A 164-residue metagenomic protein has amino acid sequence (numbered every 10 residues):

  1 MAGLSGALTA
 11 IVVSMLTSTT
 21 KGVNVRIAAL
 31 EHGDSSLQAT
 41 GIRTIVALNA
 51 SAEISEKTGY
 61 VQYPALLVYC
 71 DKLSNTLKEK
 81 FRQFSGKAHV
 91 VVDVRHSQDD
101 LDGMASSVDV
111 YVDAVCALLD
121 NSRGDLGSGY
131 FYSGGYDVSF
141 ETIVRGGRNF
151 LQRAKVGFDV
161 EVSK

Functional and structural regions predicted by a protein language model:
M1-K80: Small/polar-rich, solvent-exposed N-terminal microdomains that initiate assembly or binding
A2-G6, D102, S106, G146: Charge-dense, low-complexity intrinsically disordered segments
N24-L30, D34, A65, S106-K164: Acidic-leaning, charged glycine-interspersed low-complexity segments
S55, N75-R82, S139-R148: Catalytic micro-motifs at enzyme active sites that drive phosphoryl/nucleotidyl and oxygen chemistry
C70-S74, R95, V138, G157-D159: Generic short beta-strand segments
F81-S85, R95-L118: Extracellular/virion structural assembly segments
R82-D99, R148-K164: Oligomerization/assembly interface segments of phage tail-like spikes and tubes
